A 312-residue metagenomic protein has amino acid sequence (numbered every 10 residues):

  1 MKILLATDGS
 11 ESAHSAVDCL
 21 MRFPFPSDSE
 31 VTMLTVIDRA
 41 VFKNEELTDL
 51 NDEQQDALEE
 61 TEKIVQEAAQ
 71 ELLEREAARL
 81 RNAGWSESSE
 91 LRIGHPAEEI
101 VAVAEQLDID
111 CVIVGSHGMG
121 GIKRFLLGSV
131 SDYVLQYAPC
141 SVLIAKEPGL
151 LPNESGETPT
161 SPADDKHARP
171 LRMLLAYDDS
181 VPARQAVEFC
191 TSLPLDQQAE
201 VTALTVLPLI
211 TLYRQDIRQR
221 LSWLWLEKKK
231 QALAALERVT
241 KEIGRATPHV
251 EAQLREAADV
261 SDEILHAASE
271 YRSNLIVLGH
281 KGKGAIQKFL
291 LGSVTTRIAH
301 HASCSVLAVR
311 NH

Functional and structural regions predicted by a protein language model:
M1-D56, K166-L221, E242-P248, Q253 (+1 more regions): Small/aliphatic-rich secondary-structure junction motif
K2, P26, A102-S155, P159-T160 (+1 more regions): Gly/Ser-rich helix-loop-strand patches that form or flank binding pockets for ribonucleotide-derived cofactors
S15, C19, F25-D28, M33 (+14 more regions): Aromatic/pi-system hotspot detector in well-structured domains
L20, E76, I100, V134 (+4 more regions): Aromatic/hydrophobic pocket-lining residues that form π-stacking "cages" and hydrophobic walls in ligand
L34-V36, E90-G94, A145, L204-V206 (+2 more regions): Conserved beta-strand termini and adjacent loop/short-helix elements that scaffold enzyme active sites in alpha/beta
Q54-A68, L221-A234: A short acidic, glycine-rich active-site loop that binds or catalyzes chemistry on phosphate/adenosine moieties
K63, E67, E71, R75-V112 (+2 more regions): Structural beta-alpha unit
